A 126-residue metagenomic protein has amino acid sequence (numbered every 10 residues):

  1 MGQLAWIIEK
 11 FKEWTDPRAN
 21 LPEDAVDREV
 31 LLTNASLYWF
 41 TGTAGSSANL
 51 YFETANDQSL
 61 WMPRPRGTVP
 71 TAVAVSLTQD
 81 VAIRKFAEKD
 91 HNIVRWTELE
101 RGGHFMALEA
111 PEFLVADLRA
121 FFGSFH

Functional and structural regions predicted by a protein language model:
M1-H126: C-terminal subdomain of alpha/beta-hydrolase-fold enzymes, centered on the catalytic histidine and its supporting
